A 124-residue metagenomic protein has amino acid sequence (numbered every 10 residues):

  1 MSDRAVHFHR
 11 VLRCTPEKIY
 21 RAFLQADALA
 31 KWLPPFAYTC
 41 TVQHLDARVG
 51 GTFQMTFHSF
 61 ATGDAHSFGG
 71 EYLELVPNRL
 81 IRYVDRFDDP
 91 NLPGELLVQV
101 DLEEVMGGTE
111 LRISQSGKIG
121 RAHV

Functional and structural regions predicted by a protein language model:
M1-T39: Hydrophobic ligand-binding cavity/cleft-lining segments
D3-A5, T52, N78-L80, M106-E110: A generic structural signal for beta-strand entry/edge sites
H7, C40, A65-G69, P93-V98: Short, surface-exposed coil-to-beta transition loops
L12, V76, E104-M106: A generic beta-sheet turn/junction motif
I19, L29, F53, Y72 (+2 more regions): Hydrophobic pocket/interface hotspot
T41-R86: Glycine-rich portal/gate segments that line the openings of hydrophobic small-molecule binding cavities
R82-R121: Beta-strand/loop substructures that line and gate deep hydrophobic ligand-binding cavities in soluble
